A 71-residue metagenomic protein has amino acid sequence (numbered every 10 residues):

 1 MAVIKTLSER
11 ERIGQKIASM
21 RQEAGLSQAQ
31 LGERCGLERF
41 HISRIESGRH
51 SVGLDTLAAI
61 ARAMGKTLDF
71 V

Functional and structural regions predicted by a protein language model:
M1-R12: A detector for short, charged/polar N-terminal pre-domain segments
A2-V3, S47, A59: Alpha-helical transmission elements in cytosolic ATPase-linked domains
R10, G14, L54-L57: Short, structured helix-loop boundary elements
E11, Q22-E23, S51: Short amphipathic helical patch at the helix-1/turn junction of helix-turn-helix
Q15-R34, A59: Short basic helix-loop element that most often maps to the first helix and adjoining turn of HTH DNA-binding modules
G36-S51: Recognition helix of helix-turn-helix/homeodomain-like DNA-binding domains that insert into the DNA major groove
D55-V71: DNA major-groove recognition helix of helix-turn-helix/homeodomain DNA-binding modules
